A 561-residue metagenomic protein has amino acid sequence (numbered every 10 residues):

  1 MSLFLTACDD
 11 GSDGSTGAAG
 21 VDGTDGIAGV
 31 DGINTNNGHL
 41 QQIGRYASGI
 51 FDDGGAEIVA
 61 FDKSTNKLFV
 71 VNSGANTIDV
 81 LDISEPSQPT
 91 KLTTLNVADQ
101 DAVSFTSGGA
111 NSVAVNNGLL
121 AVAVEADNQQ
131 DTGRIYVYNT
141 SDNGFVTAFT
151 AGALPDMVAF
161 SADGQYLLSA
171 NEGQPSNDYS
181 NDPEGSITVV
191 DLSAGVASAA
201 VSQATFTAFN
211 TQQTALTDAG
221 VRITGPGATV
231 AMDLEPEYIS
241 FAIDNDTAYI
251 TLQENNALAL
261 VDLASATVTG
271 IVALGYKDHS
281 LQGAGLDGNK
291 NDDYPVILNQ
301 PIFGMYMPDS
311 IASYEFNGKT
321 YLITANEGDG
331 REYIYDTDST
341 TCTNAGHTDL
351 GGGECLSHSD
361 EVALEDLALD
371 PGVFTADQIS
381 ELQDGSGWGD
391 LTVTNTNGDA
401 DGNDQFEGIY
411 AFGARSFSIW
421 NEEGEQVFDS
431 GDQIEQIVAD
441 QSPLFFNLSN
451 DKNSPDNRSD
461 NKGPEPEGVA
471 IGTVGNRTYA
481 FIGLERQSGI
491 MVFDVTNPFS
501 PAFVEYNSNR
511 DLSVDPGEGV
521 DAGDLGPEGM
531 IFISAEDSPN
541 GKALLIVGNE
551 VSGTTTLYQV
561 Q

Functional and structural regions predicted by a protein language model:
C8-T35: Collagen/collagen-like triple-helix recognition
I33-Q561: Beta-sheet-rich non-transmembrane sensory/scaffold domains
